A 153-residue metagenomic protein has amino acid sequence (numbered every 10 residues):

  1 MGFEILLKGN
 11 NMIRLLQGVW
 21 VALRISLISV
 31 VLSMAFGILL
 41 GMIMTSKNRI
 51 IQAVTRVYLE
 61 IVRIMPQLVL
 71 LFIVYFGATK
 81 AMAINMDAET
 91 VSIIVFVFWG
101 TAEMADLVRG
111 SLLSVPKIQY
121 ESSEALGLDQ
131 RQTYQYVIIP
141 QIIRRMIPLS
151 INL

Functional and structural regions predicted by a protein language model:
M1-L153: Transmembrane alpha-helices and adjacent helix-loop boundaries
